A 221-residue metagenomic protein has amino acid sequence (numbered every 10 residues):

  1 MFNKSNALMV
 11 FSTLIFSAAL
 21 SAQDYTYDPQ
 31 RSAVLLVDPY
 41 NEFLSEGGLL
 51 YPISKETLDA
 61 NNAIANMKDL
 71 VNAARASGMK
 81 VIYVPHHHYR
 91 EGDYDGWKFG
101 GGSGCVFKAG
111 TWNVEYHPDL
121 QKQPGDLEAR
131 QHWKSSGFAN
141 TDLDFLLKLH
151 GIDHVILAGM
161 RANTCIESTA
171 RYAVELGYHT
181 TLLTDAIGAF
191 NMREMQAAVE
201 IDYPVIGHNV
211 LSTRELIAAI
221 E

Functional and structural regions predicted by a protein language model:
M1-M9: Bacterial N-terminal signal peptides that target proteins for export
F2, A22-A33, K68-S77, F99-E221: Active-site-adjacent betaalpha module
S17-A18: N-terminal signal peptide c-region/cleavage motif recognized by signal peptidases
S32-F43: Acidic-leg catalytic submotif of subtilisin-like serine proteases
F43-G47, E91-D93, M192: Short acidic/His/Gly/Ser-rich catalytic and metal-binding motifs that mark active-site loops of diverse hydrolases
L44-A60: Acidic/histidine-rich helix-loop elements that form or flank divalent-metal/phosphate-binding sites at the catalytic
E56-N66, L70: N-terminal post-signal-peptidase region of extra-cytosolic proteins
M79-H86, L183: Short beta-strand segments at enzyme active-site cores
